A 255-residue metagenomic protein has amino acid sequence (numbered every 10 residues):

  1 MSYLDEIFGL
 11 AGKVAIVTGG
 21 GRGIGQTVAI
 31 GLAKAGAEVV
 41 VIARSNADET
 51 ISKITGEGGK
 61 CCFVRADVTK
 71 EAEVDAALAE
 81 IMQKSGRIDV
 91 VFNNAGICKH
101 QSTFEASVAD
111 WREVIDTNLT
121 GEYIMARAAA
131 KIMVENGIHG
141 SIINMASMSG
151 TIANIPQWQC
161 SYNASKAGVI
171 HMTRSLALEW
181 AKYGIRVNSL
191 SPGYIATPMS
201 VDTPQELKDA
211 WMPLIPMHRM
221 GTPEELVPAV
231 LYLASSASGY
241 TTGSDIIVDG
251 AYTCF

Functional and structural regions predicted by a protein language model:
S2-I7, L231, T242-F255: Short C-terminal tail/terminal secondary-structure segment of NAD(P)H-dependent dehydrogenase/reductase domains
G21-G23: Conserved glycine-rich cofactor-binding loop
A35-E49: Conserved glycine-rich Rossmann-like NAD(P)H-binding loop of the short-chain dehydrogenase/reductase
I88, S102-T103, S107-I115, S200 (+1 more regions): Substrate-binding pocket helix/loop in short-chain dehydrogenase/reductase
I97, F104-I124, I143, Y162 (+2 more regions): Catalytic Tyr-X3-Lys loop
A126, S165, T173: Active-site helix of classical SDR
S147: Residue(s) in the substrate-gating loop at a strand-loop-helix junction that position the organic substrate next
A181-R186, T241-G243: Short, small/polar-rich loop/turn modules that mediate ligand/substrate recognition or access, typified
